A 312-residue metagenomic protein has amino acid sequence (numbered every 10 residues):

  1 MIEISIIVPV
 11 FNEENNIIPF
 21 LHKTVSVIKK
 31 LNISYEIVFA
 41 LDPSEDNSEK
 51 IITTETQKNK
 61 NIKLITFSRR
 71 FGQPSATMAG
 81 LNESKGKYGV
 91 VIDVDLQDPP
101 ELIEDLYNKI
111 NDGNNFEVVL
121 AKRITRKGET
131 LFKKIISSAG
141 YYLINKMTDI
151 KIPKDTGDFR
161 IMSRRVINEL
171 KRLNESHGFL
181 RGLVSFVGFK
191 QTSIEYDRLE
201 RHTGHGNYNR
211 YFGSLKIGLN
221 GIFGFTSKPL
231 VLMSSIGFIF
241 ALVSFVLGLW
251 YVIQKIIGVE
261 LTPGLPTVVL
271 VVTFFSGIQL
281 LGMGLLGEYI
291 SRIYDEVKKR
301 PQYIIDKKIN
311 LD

Functional and structural regions predicted by a protein language model:
M1-T130: Structured catalytic core of nucleotide-sugar glycosyltransferases
I6, T24, G80, D95 (+6 more regions): Residue-level signature of catalytic and energy-coupling elements of molecular machines, predominantly ATP/GTP-dependent
N12-N15, Q97, E101, K171 (+3 more regions): Residues in soluble alpha-helical coiled-coils and helical-bundle/repeat scaffolds
V25, K29, Y107-N111, I144 (+5 more regions): Signal for well-folded cores of large energy- and translation-related assemblies
T54, K146, E169, G224 (+1 more regions): Transmembrane helix-loop junction
I65-R69, Q73-E83, Y88, P100-L183 (+1 more regions): Acceptor/aglycone-binding surface of glycosyltransferases and processive sugar-polymer synthases
R126, R181-D312: Hydrophobic helical membrane-anchoring modules
